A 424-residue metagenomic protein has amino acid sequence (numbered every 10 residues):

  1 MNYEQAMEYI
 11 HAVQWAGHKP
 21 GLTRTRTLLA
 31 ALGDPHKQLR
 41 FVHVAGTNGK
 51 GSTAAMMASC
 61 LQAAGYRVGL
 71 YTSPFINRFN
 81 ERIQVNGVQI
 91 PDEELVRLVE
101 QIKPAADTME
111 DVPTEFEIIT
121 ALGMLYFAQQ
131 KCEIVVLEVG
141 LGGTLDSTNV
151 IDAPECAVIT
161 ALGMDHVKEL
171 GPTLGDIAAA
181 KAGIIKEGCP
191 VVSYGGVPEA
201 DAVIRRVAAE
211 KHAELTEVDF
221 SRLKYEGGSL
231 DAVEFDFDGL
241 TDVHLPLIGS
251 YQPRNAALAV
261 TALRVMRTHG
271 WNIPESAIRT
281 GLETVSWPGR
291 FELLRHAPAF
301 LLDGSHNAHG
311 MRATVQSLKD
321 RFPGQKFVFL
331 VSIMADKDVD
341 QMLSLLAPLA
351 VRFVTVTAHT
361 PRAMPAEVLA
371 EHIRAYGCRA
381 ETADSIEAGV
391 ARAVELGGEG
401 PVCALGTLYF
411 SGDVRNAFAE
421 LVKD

Functional and structural regions predicted by a protein language model:
M1-N48, S52-R67, I76-R78, P190-S193 (+2 more regions): N-terminal leader/targeting and accessory segments in enzymes
H18, L22, R26-K37, A63-D152 (+2 more regions): ATP-dependent carboxylate-amine ligase catalytic core
K37-Q38, I134-L137, L145-V158, L162-G163 (+3 more regions): Nucleotide phosphate-binding/pyrophosphate-handling subdomain across enzymes that bind or process nucleotide phosphates
M57-Q62, F127, L346, I373: Hydrophobic alpha-helical packing residues
E110-D111, I118, K131-E138, P154-D242 (+2 more regions): Acidic, Mg2+-coordinating active-site environments of NTP-dependent enzymes
Y194-G195, V207-S229, P246-S250, I278-T284 (+5 more regions): Beta-strand->loop->alpha-helix junctions that form or flank phosphate-binding loops in nucleotide-handling enzymes
V197-T216, L230-D231, A299-L302, A308 (+1 more regions): C-terminal helical cap/extension that packs against the catalytic core of soluble nucleotide-cofactor enzymes
L408-D424: Glycine/aspartate-rich loop-and-adjacent alpha/beta segment that forms the canonical ThDP
